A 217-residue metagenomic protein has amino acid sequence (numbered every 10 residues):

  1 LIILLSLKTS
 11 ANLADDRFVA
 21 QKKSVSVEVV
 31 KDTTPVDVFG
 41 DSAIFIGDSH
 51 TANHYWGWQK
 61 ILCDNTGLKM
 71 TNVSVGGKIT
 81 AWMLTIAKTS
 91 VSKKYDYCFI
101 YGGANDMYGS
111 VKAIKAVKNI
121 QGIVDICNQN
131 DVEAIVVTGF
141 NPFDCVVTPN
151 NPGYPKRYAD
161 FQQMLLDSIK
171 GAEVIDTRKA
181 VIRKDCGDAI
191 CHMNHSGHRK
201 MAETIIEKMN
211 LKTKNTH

Functional and structural regions predicted by a protein language model:
L1-I46, T51-N53, D64-L68, S92-K94 (+5 more regions): N-terminal secretory targeting modules
V36-I46, H50-G122, F143-V146, N150 (+1 more regions): Conserved SGNH/GDSL esterase-like catalytic core that processes O-acyl groups on lipids and polysaccharides
A43, M70, A134-I135, A172: Hydrophobic anchor at the start of a short beta-strand that flanks the dinucleotide cofactor-binding loop
G67, K88, S92, G103 (+5 more regions): Sec-exported extracytoplasmic/periplasmic mature domains
M70, M83, E173, G187-H217: Histidine-centered active-site loop/cap adjacent to the catalytic His in serine esterases/O-acetyl transfer systems
N72-S74, T138-G139, D176: Residue-level recognition of beta-strand->loop/alpha-helix junctions
Y101, V137-T138: Alpha/beta-hydrolase-fold catalytic nucleophile elbow
P142-K179: Substrate-gating cap/lid alpha-helix
